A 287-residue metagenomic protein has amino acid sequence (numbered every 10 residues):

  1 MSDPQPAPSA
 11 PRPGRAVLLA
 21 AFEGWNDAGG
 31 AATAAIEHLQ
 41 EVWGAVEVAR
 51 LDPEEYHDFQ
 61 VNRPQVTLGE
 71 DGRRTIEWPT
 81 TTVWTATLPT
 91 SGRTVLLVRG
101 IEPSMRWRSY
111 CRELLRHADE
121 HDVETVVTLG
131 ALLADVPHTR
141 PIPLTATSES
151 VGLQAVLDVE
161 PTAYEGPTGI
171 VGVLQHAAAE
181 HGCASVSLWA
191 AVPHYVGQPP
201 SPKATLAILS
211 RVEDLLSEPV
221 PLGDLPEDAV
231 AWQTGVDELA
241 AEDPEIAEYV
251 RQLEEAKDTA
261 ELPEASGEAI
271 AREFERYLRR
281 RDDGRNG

Functional and structural regions predicted by a protein language model:
M1-G100: N-terminal short beta-loop-beta anion/metal-coordinating cradle
A20-A21, R99-G100, T128-G130, W189-A191: Short beta-strand segments
F22-N26, L97-W107, L157-E165, Y195-P199: Flexible, glycine/proline-enriched loop segments at strand-loop-helix junctions that form or flank small-ligand binding
D27-A34, M105, S109, E165 (+6 more regions): Conserved active-site and cofactor/substrate-binding residues in soluble primary-metabolism enzymes
R93, G100-G152, L174: Internal, conserved structured core segments that host functional sites
D135-P219: Catalytic cores of processing enzymes, dominated by hydrolases/peptidases, characterized by acidic/His-rich
V196-G287: A conserved C-terminal secondary-structure "cap"
